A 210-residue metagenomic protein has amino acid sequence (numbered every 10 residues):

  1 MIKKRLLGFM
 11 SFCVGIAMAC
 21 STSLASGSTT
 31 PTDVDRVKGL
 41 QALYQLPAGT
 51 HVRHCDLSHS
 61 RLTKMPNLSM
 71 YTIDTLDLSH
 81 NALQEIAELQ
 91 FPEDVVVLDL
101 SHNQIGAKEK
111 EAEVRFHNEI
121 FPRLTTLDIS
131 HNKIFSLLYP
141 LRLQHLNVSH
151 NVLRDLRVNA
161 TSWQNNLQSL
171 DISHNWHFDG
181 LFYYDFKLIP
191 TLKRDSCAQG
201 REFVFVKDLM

Functional and structural regions predicted by a protein language model:
M1-G27: Classical Sec-dependent N-terminal signal peptides that target proteins to the secretory pathway
P31-V37, L46-A82, V95: LRR N-terminal entry segment and analogous cap-like coil->beta motifs
G49, M70-Y71, F91-P92, F121 (+4 more regions): Structural signal for repeat-unit boundaries in curved repeat scaffolds
C55, L76-L78, L98-L100, L127-I129 (+3 more regions): Conserved hydrophobic beta-strand positions in leucine-rich repeat
M65, I86-L89, K108-E109, L137 (+2 more regions): Canonical leucine-rich repeat
L146, V158-M210: Leucine-rich solenoid repeat scaffolds
